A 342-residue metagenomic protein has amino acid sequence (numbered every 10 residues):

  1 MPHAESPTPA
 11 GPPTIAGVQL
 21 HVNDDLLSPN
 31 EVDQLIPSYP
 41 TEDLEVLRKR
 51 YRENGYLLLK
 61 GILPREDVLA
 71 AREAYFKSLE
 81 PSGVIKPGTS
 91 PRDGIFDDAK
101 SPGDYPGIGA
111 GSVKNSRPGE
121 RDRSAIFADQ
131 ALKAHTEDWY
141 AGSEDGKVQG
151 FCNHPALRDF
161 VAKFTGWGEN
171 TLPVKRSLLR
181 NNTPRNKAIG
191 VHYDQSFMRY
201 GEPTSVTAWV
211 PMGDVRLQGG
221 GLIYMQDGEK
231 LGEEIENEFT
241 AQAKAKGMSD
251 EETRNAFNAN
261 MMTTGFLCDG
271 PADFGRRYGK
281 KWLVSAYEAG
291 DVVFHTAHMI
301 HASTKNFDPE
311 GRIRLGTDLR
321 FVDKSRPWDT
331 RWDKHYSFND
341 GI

Functional and structural regions predicted by a protein language model:
P2-E53, K60-V191, F197: Non-heme Fe(II)-dependent double-stranded beta-helix
H3, P7-I36, P81, I85 (+5 more regions): Non-heme Fe(II)/2-oxoglutarate
L58-G61, T171-K175, T207, G221-Y224 (+1 more regions): A structural signal for short, well-ordered beta-strand segments and their strand-loop junctions that often border
L63-R65, L179-R180, P184, S196 (+5 more regions): Short, solvent-exposed loop/turn segments at secondary-structure junctions
E144, D159-T165, N186-V284, G311 (+1 more regions): Catalytic core of non-heme Fe(II) oxygenases with the double-stranded beta-helix
P155-D159, V206, E288, V293: A structural signal for well-ordered alpha-helical segments within the folded catalytic domains of diverse enzymes
R176-S177, A208-V210, T317-F321: A structural signal for short, well-ordered beta-strand segments
